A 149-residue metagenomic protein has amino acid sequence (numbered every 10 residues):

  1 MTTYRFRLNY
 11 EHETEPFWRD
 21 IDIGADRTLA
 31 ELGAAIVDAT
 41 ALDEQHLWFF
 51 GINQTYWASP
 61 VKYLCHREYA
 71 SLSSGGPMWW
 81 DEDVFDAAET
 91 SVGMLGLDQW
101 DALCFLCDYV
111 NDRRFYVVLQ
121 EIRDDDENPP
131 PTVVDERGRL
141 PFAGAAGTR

Functional and structural regions predicted by a protein language model:
M1-R149: Short linear regulatory motifs enriched in tryptophan with gly/pro/ser
